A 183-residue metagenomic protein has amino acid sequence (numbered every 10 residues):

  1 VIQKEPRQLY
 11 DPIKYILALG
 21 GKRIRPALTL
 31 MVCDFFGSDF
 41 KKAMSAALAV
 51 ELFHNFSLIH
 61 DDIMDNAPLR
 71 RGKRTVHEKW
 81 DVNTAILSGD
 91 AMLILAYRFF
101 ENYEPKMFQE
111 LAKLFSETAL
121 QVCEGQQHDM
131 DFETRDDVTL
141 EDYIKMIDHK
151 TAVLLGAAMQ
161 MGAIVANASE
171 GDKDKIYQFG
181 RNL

Functional and structural regions predicted by a protein language model:
Q3-L183: Mg2+-dependent prenyl diphosphate-binding active-site environment of isoprenoid biosynthetic enzymes
